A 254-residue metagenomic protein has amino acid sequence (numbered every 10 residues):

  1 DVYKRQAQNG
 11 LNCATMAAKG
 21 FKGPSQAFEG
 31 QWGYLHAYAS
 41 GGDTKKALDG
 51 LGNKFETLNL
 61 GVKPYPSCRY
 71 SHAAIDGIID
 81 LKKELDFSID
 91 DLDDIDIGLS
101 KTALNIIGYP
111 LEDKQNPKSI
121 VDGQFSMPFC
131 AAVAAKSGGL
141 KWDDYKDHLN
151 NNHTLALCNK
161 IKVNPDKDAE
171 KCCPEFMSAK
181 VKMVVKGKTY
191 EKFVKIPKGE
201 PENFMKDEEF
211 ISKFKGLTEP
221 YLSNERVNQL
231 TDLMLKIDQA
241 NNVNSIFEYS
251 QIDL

Functional and structural regions predicted by a protein language model:
D1-Q8, T15-L254: Terminal-appendage/accessory-domain detector
